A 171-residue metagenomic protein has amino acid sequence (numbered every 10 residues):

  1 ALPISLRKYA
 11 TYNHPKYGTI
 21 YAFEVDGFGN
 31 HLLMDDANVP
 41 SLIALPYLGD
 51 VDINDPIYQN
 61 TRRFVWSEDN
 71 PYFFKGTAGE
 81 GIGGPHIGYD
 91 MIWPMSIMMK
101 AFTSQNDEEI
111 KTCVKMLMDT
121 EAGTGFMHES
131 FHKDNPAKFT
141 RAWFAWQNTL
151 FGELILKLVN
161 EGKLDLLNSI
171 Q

Functional and structural regions predicted by a protein language model:
A1-S96, T103-Q105: Extended ligand-binding clefts on enzyme/binding-domain cores
L32-I53, Y89-Q171: C-terminal capping/lid segments that line or modulate ligand- or cofactor-binding pockets
